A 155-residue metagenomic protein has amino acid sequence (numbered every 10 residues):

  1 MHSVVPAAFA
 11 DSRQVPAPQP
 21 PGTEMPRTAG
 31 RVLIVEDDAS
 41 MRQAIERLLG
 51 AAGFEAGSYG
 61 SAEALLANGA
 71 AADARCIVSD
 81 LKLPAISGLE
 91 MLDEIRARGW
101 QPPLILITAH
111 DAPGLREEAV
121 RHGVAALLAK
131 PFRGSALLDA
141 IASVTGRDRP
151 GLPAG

Functional and structural regions predicted by a protein language model:
E36: Conserved acidic carboxylate
R42, P84: The feature encodes the CheY-like receiver
Q43-R47, A51: Charged docking surfaces used in two-component/phosphorelay signaling
G60-S61, S87-E90: Acidic catalytic/metal-coordinating carboxylates
A67, L89-W100: Short amphipathic alpha-helix used as the core "switch/output" element in two-component signaling
D80, T108: Active-site residues of response regulator receiver
E90, D111-A126: Alpha4 helix (beta4-alpha4-beta5 surface) of REC/receiver domains from two-component response regulators
G114, F132-I141: C-terminal output helix
